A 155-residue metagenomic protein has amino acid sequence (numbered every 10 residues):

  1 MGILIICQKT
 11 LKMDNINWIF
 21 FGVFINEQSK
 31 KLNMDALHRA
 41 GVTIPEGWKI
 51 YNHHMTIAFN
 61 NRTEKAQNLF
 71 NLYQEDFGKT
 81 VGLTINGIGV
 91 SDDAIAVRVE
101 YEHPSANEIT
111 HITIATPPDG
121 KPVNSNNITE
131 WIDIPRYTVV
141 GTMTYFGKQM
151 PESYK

Functional and structural regions predicted by a protein language model:
L11-K155: Histidine-dependent nucleotide/RNA phosphoesterase domain, centered on the 2H-phosphoesterase fold with its duplicated
